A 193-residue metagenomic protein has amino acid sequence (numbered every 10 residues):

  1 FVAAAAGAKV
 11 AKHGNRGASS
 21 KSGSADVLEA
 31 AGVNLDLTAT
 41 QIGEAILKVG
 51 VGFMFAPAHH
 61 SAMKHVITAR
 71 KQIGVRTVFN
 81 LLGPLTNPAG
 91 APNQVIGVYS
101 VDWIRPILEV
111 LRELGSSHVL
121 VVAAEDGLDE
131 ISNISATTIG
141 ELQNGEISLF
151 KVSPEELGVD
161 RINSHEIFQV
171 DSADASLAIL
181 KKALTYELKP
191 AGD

Functional and structural regions predicted by a protein language model:
F1-V49: A glycine-rich phosphate/pyrophosphate-binding beta-strand-loop-alpha-helix module
A30-D36, Q41-D193: Glycine-rich anion-binding loops and their surrounding alpha/beta cores
